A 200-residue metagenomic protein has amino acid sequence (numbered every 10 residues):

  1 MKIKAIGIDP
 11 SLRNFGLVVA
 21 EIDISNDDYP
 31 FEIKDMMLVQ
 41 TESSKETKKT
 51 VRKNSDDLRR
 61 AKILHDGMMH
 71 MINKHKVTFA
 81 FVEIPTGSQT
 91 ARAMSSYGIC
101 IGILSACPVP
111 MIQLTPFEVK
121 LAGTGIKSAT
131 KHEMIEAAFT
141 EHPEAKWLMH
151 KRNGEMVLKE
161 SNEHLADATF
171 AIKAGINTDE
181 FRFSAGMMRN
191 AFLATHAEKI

Functional and structural regions predicted by a protein language model:
M1-I200: Phosphate- and other anionic-substrate recognition elements at nucleic-acid/protein interfaces
